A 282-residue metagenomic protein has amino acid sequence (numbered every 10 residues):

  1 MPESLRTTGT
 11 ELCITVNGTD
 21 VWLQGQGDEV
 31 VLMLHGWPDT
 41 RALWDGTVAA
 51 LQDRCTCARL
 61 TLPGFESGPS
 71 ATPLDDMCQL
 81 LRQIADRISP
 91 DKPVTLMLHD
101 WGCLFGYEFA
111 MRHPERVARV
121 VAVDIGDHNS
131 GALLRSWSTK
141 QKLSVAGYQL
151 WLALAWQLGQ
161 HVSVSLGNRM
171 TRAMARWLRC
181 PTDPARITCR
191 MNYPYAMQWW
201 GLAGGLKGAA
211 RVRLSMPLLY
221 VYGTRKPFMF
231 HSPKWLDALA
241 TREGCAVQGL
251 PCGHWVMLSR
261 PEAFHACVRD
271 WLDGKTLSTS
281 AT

Functional and structural regions predicted by a protein language model:
M1-L12: An N-terminal hydrophobic leader/cap segment in hydrolases
I14-Q24: A short loop-to-beta-strand scaffold at the N-terminal edge of the catalytic core in hydrolase folds
Q24-S67: Conserved HGGG/HGGXW glycine-rich cap/lid loop of the alpha/beta-hydrolase fold
L32-G36, H99, Y222-G223: The conserved beta1-alpha1 loop
W37, L98-G106, L258-P261: Conserved beta-strand->loop/alpha-helix structural units within folded catalytic cores of enzymes with alpha/beta
L43, A58, P63-T95, L104-Q248 (+1 more regions): Flexible "cap/lid" subdomain of the alpha/beta-hydrolase fold that forms the substrate-access gate
I84-I88, C267-S278: C-terminal alpha-helix
C252-P261, H265: Catalytic histidine-centered segment of alpha/beta-hydrolase-like enzymes
